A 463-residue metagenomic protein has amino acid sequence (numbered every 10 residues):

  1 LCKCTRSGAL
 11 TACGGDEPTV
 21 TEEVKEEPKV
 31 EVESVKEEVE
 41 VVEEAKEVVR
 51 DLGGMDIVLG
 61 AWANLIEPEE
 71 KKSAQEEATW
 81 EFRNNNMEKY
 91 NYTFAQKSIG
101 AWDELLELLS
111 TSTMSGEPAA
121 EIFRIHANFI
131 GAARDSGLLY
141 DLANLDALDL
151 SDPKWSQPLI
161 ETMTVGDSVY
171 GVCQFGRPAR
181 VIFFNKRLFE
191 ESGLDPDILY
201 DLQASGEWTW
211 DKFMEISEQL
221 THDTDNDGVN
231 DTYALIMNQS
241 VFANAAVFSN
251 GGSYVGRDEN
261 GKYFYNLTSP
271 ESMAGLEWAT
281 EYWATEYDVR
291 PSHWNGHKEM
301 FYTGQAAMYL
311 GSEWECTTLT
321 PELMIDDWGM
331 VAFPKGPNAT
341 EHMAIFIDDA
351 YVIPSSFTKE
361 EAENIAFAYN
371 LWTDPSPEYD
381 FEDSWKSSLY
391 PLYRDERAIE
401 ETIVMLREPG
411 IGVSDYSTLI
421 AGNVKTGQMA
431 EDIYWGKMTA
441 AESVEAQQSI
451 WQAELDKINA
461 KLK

Functional and structural regions predicted by a protein language model:
S7-S136, E360, Y379, K437-K463: Conserved N-terminal structural module of periplasmic/extracytoplasmic solute-binding proteins
E31, S355, K359-A366, D374-K463: Conserved C-terminal helix/tail region of periplasmic/extracytoplasmic solute-binding proteins
E37-I57, G100-D103, H126-V181, D211: Hinge/lid segment of periplasmic solute-binding proteins
G60, E117-A120, T164-I182, E190 (+1 more regions): Extracytoplasmic/periplasmic solute-binding protein
E121-R124, A307-S312: Paired acidic/hydrophobic, glycine-rich loop segments that form the ligand-binding mouth/hinge of periplasmic-binding
A143-K154, L199-S205, S253-A274, K335-H342: Short, solvent-exposed loop/beta-turn-alpha elements that line the ligand-binding surface or hinge of extracytoplasmic
M214-E218, G256-S292: Glycine-centered hinge/linker elements that transmit conformational signals in sensory and ligand-binding systems
P321-S388: Extracytoplasmic/periplasmic substrate-recognition and gating elements
